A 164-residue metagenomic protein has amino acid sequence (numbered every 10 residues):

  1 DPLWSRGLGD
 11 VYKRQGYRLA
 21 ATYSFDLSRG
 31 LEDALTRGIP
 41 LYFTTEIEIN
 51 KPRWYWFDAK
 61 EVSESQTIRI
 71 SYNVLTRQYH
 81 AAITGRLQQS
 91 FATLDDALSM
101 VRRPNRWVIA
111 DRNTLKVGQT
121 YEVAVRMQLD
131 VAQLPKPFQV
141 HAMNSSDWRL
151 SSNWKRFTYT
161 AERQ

Functional and structural regions predicted by a protein language model:
D1-L8, Y12: Single conserved hydrophobic/aromatic residue that forms the stacking wall/gate of nucleotide- or nucleobase-binding
K13-F25, I39-P40: Contiguous beta-strand segments within globular domains
K13-Y17, Y72-R77, N113-V123: A short, structured loop/turn motif at beta-sheet edges
R18-Y23, G85-R86, D96-D111: A beta-strand/beta-hairpin structural motif
T22-S28, E48-N50, M127-D130: Generic short beta-strand segments
L31-S99: Structured domain cores in non-transmembrane regions
L75-T76, F91-A92, R103-K116: Short, solvent-exposed, Trp/other aromatic-anchored flexible loops in extracytoplasmic proteins
I109, N113-Q164: Glycine-rich, aromatic-bearing surface loops/beta-hairpins
